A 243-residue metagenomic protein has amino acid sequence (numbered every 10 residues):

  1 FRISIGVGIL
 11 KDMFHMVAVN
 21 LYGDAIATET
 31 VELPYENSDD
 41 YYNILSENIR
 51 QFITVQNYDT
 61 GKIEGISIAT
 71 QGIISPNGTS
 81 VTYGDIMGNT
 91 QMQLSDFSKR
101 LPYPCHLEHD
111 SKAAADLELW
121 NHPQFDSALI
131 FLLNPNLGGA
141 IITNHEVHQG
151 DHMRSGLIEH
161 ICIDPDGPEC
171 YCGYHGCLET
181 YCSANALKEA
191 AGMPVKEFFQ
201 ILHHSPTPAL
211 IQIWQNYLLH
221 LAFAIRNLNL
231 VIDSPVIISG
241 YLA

Functional and structural regions predicted by a protein language model:
F1-K62, N121-H122, E169, Y174-A243: ATP-binding/phosphotransfer module of carbohydrate and carboxylate kinases, centering on a glycine-rich
S4-G8, I63-S67, A128-L132, G138: Short glycine-aspartate micro-motif
L21-Y22, P76-N77, T143-N144, P165: Short, ordered coil/turn segments that flank beta-strands lining enzyme active or ligand-binding pockets
A25, S80-V81, V147-H148: Hydrophobic "anchor" residues
T28-T30, S38, S95, K99-P208: Glycine/GP-enriched mid-protein hinge/lid loop-to-helix segment characteristic of carbohydrate kinases
T30-S127: Glycine-rich phosphate-binding loop and adjoining helix at the ATP-binding site of ATP-dependent phosphoryl-transfer
Q71-I73, N134-N136, L242-A243: Short glycine-rich anion-binding loops that position phosphate/pyrophosphate groups of nucleotides and phosphorylated
